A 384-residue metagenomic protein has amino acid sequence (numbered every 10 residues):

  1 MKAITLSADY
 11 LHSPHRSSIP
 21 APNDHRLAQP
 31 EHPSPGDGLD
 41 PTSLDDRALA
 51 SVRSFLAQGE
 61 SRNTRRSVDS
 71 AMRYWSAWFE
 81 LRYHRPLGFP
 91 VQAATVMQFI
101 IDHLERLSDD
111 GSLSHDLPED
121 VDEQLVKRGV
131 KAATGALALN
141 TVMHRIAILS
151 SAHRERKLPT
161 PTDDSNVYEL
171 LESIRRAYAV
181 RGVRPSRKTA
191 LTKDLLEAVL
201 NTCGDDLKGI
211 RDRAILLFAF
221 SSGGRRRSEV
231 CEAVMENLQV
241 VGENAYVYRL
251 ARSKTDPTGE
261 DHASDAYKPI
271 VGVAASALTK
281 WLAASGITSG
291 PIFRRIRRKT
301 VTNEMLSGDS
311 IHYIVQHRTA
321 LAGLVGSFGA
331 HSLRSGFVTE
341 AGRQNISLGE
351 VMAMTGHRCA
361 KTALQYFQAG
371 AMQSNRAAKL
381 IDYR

Functional and structural regions predicted by a protein language model:
M1-S34, I381-R384: C-terminal secondary-structure termini that scaffold catalytic or DNA-interacting sites
V52-N63, R73-R184, T202-D205: N-terminal core-binding DNA-recognition domain of tyrosine recombinases/integrases
K193-R227: Basic, Lys/Arg- and aromatic-enriched nucleic-acid-binding interface segment
F218-A219, E340-A341, M354, Y366: Short alpha-helical segment immediately N-terminal to, or the first helix within, an HTH/HTH-like DNA-binding domain
A219-A245, G349-E350: Short, charged phosphate-coordinating catalytic segments
E232-L238, M352-C359, F367-A369, D382-Y383: A short, basic/aromatic helix-end/turn motif that makes direct DNA contacts
V241-V301, I314, R318: Basic, alpha-helical nucleic-acid-contacting "clamp/cap" segments
I287-T288, H312-A353, A360, M372 (+1 more regions): Short, basic (Lys/Arg/His-rich) helix/loop patches that form interaction surfaces in the mid-to-C-terminal regions
